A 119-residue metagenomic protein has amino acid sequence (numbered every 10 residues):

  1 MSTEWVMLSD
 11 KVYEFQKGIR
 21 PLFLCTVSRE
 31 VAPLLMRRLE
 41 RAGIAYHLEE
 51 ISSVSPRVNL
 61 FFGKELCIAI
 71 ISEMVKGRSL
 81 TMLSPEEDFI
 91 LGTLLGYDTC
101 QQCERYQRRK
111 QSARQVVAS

Functional and structural regions predicted by a protein language model:
M1-S119: Domain-length accessory/inserted modules outside core catalytic folds
